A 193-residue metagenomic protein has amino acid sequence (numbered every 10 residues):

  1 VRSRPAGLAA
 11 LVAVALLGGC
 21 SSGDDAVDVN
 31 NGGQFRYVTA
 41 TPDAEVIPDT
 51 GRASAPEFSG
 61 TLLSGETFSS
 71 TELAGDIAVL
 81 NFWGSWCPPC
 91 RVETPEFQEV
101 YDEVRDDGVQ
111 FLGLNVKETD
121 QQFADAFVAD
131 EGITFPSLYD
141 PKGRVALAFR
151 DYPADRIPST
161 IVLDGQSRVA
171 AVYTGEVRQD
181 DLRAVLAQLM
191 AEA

Functional and structural regions predicted by a protein language model:
V1-E57, E192-A193: N-terminal targeting signals for export/organelle localization
T50-R52, E57-A78: A short beta-strand-turn-helix
A53-A55, L73-G75, D106-V109, Q122 (+2 more regions): Extracytoplasmic
T67-R91, F97, F111: Short active-site neighborhood of thiol/selenol oxidoreductases, capturing the structured segment around
F82-G84, L114-K117, D140-P141, G175-E176: Active-site-proximal beta-strand/loop segments in catalytic clefts of secreted hydrolases
R91-E131, P141-A148: Structural microenvironment flanking redox-active thiols in thiol-disulfide oxidoreductases
A126-T134, D140-A193: Thiol/disulfide oxidoreductase modules built on the thioredoxin-like
